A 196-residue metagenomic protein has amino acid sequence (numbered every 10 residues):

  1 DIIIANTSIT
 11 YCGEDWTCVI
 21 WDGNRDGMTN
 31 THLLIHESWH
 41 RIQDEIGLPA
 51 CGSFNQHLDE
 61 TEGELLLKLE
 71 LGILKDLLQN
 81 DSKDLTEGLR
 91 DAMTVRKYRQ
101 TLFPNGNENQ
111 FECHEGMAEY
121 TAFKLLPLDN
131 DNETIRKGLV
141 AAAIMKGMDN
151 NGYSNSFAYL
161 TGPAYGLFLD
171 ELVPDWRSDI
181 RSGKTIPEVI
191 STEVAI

Functional and structural regions predicted by a protein language model:
D1-E14: Catalytic zinc-binding patch centered on the HExxH motif and its immediate surroundings that defines zinc-dependent
E14-W16, S38, E115: Extracellular structured ligand-interaction cores
V19-L34: Short pre-active-site segment immediately N-terminal to the catalytic Zn-binding motif
H32-E45: Active-site recognition of the HExxH zinc-binding catalytic motif
D44, L48, E171-P174: Short, well-ordered loop/turn and helix-capping segments at boundaries between secondary-structure elements and domains
E45-P104, E108-T134, G138-V140: Post-HExxH zinc-binding segment in Zn-dependent metallohydrolases
P104-I196: Pan-zinc metallopeptidase signature
